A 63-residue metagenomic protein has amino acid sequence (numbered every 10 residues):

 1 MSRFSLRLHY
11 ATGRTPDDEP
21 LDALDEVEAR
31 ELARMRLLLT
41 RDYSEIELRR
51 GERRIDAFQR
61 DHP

Functional and structural regions predicted by a protein language model:
M1-P16: Short aromatic-glycine-(Arg/Gly/Cys) micro-motifs in beta-strand/loop hairpins
Y10, D25, R49: Short, acidic, Ser/Thr-enriched surface-loop or helix-capping motifs
G13, E28, R53-I55: Generic "edge-of-domain/loop-turn" microfeature
R14, V27, D61-P63: Short, charged/polar surface micro-motifs in flexible loops or helix N-caps
R14-L24: A short, exposed loop/beta-hairpin motif centered on an aromatic-Gly-Thr core
P16, E31, D56-F58: Short acidic, gly/pro-rich beta-turn/loop elements at beta-sheet edges and active-site/ligand-binding grooves
L24-D42: A short, charged, amphipathic alpha-helix used as a generic interaction element across diverse proteins
L39-P63: Short, mixed-charge low-complexity intrinsically disordered segments
